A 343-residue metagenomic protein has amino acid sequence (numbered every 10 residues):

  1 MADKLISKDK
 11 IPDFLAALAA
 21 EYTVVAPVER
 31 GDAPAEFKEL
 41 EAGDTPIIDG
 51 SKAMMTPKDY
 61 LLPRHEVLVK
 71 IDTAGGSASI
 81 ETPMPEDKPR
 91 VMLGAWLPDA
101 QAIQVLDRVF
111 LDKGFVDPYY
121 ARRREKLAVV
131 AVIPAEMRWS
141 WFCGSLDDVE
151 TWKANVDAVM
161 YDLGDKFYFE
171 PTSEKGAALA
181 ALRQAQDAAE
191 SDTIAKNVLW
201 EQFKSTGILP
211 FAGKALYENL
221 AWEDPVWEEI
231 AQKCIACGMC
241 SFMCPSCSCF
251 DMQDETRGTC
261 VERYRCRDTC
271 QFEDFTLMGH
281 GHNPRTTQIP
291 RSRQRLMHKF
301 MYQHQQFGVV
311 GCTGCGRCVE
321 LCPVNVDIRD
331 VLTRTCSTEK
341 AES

Functional and structural regions predicted by a protein language model:
A2, P12-L111, D117, A121: Non-catalytic, usually N-terminal nucleic-acid engagement modules in DNA/RNA processing proteins
A2-K4, N219-L220: Short, flexible loop segments at the rims of nucleotide/cofactor-binding pockets, characterized by
S7-I11: N-terminal basic/disordered segments at the start of proteins
L18, Y22, M55-P63, V67-S77 (+7 more regions): A short Gly-Trp-Pro
A95-L97, I133, G316: Glycine-rich anion-binding loop/nest that anchors nucleotide
W96, G238, F242, E320: Short alpha-helical basic/polar micro-motif
Q101-C237, S241-F272: Catalytic cores of enzyme domains
F211-Q232, F250-S343: Ferredoxin-type iron-sulfur electron-transfer modules in oxidoreductases and energy-metabolism complexes
